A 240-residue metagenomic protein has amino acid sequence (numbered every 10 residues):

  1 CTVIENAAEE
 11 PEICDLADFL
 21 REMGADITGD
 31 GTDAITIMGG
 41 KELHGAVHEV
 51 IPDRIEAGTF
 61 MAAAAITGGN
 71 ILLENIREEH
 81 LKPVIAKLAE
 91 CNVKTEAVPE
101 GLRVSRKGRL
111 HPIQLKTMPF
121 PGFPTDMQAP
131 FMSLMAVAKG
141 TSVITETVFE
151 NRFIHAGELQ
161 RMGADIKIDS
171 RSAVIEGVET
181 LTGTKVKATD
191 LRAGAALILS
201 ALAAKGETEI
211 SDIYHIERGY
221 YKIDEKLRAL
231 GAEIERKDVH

Functional and structural regions predicted by a protein language model:
C1-H240: Short, structured segments at the rim of ligand-binding sites
